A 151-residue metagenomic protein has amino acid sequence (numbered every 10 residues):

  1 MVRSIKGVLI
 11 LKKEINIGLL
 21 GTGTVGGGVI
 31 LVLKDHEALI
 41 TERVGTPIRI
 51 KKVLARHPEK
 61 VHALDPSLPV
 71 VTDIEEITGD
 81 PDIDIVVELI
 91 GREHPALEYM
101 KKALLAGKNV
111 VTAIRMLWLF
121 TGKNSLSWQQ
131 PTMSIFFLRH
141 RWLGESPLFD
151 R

Functional and structural regions predicted by a protein language model:
V2-L105: N-terminal glycine-/serine-/threonine-rich beta1-alpha1-beta2 phosphate-ribose binding loop of Rossmann-like
G18-G21, V111-T112, F137: Short glycine-rich or small-residue beta-strand-to-loop segments that form or flank ligand, phosphate, metal/Fe-S
V86, V110-V111: Hydrophobic residues within beta-strands of alpha/beta enzymes
I90, P95-A106, A113-R151: Rossmann-fold NAD(P)-binding glycine/threonine-rich loop
